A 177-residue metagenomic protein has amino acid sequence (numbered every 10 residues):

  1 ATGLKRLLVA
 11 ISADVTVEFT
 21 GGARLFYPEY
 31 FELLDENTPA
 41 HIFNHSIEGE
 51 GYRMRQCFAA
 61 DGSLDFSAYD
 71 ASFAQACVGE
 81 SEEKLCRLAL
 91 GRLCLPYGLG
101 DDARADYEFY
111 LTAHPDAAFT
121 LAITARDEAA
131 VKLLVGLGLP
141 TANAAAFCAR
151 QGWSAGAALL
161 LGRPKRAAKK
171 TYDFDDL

Functional and structural regions predicted by a protein language model:
A1-A142, A146: Solvent-exposed loop and capping/linker segments of extracellular ligand-binding repeat ectodomains
K5, D127-V135, W153-G162, K169: Ankyrin repeat structural motif
T141-C148, A168-D173: Boundary/linker segments of alpha-helical solenoid repeat arrays
D175-L177: Eukaryotic compositionally biased, intrinsically disordered low-complexity regulatory regions enriched in Ser/Thr/Pro
